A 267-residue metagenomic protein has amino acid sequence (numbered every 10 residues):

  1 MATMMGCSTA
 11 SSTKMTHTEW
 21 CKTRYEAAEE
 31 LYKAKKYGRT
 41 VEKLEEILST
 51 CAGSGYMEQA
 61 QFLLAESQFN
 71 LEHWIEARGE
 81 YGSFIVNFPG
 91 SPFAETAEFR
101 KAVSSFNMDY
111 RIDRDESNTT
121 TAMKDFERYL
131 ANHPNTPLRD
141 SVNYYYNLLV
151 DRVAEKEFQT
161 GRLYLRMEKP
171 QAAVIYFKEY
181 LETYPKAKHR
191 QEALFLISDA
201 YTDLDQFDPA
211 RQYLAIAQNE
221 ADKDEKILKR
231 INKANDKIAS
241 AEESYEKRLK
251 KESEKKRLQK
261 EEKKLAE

Functional and structural regions predicted by a protein language model:
M1-M4: Bacterial N-terminal signal peptides
G6-E267: Acidic, polar-rich low-complexity tracts and alpha-helical solenoid repeat scaffolds
